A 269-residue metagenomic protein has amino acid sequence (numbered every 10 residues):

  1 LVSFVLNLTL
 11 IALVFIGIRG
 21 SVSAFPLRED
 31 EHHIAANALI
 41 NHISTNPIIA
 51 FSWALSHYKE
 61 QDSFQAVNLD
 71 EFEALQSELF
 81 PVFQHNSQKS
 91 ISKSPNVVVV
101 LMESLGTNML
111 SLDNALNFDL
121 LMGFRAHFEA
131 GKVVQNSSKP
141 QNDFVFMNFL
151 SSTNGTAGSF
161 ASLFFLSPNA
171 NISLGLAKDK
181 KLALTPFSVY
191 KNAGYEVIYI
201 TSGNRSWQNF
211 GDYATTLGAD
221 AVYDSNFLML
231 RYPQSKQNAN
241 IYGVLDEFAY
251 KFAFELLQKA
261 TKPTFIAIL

Functional and structural regions predicted by a protein language model:
V2-S23: Internal/C-terminal transmembrane anchor helices
R19, S23-L269: Soluble catalytic regions of membrane-associated enzymes that act on cell-envelope and secretory-pathway components
